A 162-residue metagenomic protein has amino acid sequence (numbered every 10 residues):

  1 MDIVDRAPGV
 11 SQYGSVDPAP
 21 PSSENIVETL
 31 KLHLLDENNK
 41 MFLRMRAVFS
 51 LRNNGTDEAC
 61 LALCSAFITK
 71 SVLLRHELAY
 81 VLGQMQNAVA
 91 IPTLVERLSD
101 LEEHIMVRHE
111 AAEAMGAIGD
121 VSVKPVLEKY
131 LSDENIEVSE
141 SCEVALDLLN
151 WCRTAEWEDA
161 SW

Functional and structural regions predicted by a protein language model:
M1-R46, W162: N-terminal "cap/leader" segments of large eukaryotic alpha-helical scaffolds
D17, S50-N53, V81-Q84, A114-A117 (+2 more regions): Core register positions within helices of long alpha-helical scaffolds
P20-L35, T56-I68, N87-S99, D120-S132 (+1 more regions): Amphipathic alpha-helical scaffolding segments comprising HEAT/armadillo-like alpha-solenoid repeats
N38-K40, K70-S71, E102-H104, E134-N135: Short inter-helical turns and helix N-cap capping residues of alpha-solenoid HEAT/ARM repeat scaffolds
K70-P92: Helix-adjacent hinge/juxtasegments
M106, N135-V144: Boundary/linker segments of alpha-helical solenoid repeat arrays
